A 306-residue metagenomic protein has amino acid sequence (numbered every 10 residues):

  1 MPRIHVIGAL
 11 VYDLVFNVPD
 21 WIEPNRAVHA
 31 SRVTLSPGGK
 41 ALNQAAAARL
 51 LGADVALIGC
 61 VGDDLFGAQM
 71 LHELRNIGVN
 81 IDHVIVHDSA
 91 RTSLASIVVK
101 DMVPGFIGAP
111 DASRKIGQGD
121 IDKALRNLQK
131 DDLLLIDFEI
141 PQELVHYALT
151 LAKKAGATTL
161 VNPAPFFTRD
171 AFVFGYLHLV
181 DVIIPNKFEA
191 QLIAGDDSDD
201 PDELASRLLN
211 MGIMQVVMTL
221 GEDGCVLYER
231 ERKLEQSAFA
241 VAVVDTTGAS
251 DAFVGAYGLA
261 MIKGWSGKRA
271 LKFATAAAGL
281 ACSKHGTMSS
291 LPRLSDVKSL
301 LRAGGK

Functional and structural regions predicted by a protein language model:
M1-C60, L65-N76, V243-V244: Glycine-rich phosphate/adenosyl-contacting loop at the front of the ribokinase-like
M1-I4, R169, P201-K306: Conserved phosphate-binding/catalytic region of the ribokinase-like
E73-S89: A glycine-rich helix N-cap at a beta->alpha junction
V86-H87, I97-L133, F138: Conserved phosphate-binding/catalytic loop of the ribokinase/pfkB sugar-kinase fold
L94-V98, G105, G224-Y228: Short beta-strand scaffold segments in enzyme catalytic cores
L149, K153-E235: Conserved phosphate/ATP/ADP-binding segment of small-molecule kinases
